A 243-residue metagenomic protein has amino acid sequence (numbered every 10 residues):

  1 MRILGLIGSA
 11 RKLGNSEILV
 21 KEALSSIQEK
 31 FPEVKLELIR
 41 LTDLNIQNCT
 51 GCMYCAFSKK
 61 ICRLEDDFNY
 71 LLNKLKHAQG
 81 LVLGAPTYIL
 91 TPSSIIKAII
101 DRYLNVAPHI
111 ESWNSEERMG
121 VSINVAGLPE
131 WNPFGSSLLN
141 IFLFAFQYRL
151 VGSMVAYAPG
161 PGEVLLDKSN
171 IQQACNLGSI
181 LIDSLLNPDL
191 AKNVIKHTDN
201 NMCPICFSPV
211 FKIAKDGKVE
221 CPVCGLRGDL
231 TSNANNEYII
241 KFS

Functional and structural regions predicted by a protein language model:
M1, V34-E37, S115-M119, V151-G152: Residue-level recognition of the N-termini of beta-strands and the immediately preceding loop/turn
M1-G84, L90-I100, Q172, I182 (+1 more regions): N-terminal beta1-alpha1-beta2 submodule of the flavodoxin-like/Rossmannoid cofactor-binding fold
A10-L13, I89, A126-E130, P159-G162: Short histidine/acidic/glycine/proline-rich micro-motifs that form metal- and phosphate-coordinating active-site loops
L38-R40, L64, S122, G152-V155: Structural signal for conserved beta-strand scaffold positions within catalytic alpha/beta enzyme cores
T42-N45, G127, A156-P161, D199: Glycine-rich beta-alpha junction loops
F57, R63-F146: Helix-loop-strand module that forms the ligand-binding subsite of alpha/beta enzymes
F142-Q173, L177: Conserved anion/nucleotide-ligand pocket segment
